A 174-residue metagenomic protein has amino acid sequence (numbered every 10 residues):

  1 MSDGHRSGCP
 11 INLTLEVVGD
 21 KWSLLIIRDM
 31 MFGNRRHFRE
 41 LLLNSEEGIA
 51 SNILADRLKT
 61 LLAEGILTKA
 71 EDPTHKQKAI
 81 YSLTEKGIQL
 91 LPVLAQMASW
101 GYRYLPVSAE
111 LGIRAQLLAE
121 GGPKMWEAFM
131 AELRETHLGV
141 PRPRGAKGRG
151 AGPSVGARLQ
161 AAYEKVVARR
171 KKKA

Functional and structural regions predicted by a protein language model:
M1-H5, T14, D29, G65-E71 (+1 more regions): Short, contiguous, well-ordered secondary-structure segments
M1-V18, Q160-A174: N-terminal leader segment of winged-helix/HTH proteins
H5, W22-I27, H37-F38, F129-L133 (+1 more regions): Short histidine
C9-A50: N-terminal helix-turn-helix DNA-binding core of bacterial DNA-binding proteins
G19, P73-M97: Basic, amphipathic "hinge/linker" alpha-helix immediately C-terminal to the N-terminal HTH DNA-binding motif
R35-L43, K86, L90, S99-R103 (+1 more regions): Extended, folded domain segments that form the structural surfaces/walls around functional sites
E46-K76: Canonical helix-turn-helix DNA-binding module
A95, S99-A174: C-terminal regulatory/oligomerization modules of transcriptional regulators
